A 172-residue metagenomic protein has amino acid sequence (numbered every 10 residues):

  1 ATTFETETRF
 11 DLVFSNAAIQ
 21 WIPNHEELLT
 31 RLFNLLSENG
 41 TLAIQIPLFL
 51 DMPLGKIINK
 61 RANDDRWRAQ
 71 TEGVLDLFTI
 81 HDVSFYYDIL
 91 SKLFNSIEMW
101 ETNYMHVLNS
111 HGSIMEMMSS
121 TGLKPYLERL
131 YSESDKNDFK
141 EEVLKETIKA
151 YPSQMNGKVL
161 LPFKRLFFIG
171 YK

Functional and structural regions predicted by a protein language model:
A1-T2, M105: Adenine-nucleotide cofactor-binding loop residues
T2-V13: A short acidic, Gly/Pro-enriched loop at the edge of an enzyme's catalytic core that lines a small-molecule cofactor
F4, W21, W67, F78 (+4 more regions): Tryptophan-centric aromatic hotspots in well-structured domains and transmembrane helices
D11-E26, L48: A short SAM/SAH-binding and catalytic strip from SAM-dependent methyltransferases
E26, F33, N39-S110, P125-E128 (+1 more regions): Conserved catalytic/acceptor-binding region of the Class I
L93-N95, E116-K172: C-terminal lobe and adjacent flexible extensions of AdoMet/dcAdoMet transferase-like proteins
